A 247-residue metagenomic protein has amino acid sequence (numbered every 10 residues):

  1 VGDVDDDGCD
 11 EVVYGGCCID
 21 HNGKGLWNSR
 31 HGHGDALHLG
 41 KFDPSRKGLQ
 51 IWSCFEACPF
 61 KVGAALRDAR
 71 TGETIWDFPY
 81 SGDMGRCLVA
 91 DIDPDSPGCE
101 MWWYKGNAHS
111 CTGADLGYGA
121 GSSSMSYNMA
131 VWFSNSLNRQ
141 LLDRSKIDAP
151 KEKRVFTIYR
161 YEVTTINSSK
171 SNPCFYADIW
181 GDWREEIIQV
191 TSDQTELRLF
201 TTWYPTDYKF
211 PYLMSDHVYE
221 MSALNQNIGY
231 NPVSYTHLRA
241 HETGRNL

Functional and structural regions predicted by a protein language model:
V1-V4, A36-P44, R86-P94, S126-N138 (+1 more regions): Beta-propeller blade termini
D6-Y14, R46-S53, D95-W103, N135-D143 (+1 more regions): Acidic/hydrophobic-patterned starts of short beta strands in beta-sheet-rich repeat architectures
G16, D35, V62-A64, G85 (+2 more regions): Repetitive beta-architecture junctions, highlighting loop-to-beta-strand starts across blade-like repeats
D20, P59-A65, N107-S110, K146-E152 (+1 more regions): Structural motif
N22, A69-R70: Short loop/turn segments that connect beta-strands within beta-propeller blades
K24-R30, E73-P79, A114-M125, K151-N172 (+1 more regions): Aromatic (tryptophan-biased) beta-strands that constitute blades/sheets of beta-rich domains
S171-Y208: C-terminal structured "cap/appendage" subdomains that terminate the fold
T236-T243: Conserved small/polar residues in nucleotide/adenosyl-binding loops
